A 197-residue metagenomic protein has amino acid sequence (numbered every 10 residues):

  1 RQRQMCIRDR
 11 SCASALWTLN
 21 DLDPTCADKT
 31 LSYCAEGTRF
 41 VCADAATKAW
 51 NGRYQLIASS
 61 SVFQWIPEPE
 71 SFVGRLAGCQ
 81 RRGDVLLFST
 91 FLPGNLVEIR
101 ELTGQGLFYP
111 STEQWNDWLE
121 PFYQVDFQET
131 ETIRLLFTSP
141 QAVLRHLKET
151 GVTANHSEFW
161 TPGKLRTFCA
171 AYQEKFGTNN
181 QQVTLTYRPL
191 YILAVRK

Functional and structural regions predicted by a protein language model:
Q2-I7: Short, small-residue-biased leader/transition segments that mark boundaries at the very start of proteins
D23-T25: Conserved SAM/SAH-binding beta-strand->alpha-helix loop
T30-L31: Conserved SAM-binding loop
A35-W50: Conserved SAM-binding strand-loop segment of SAM-dependent methyltransferases
N51, F127-K197: Conserved Class I S-adenosyl-L-methionine
Y54-E70, T90-P93: A short SAM/SAH-binding and catalytic strip from SAM-dependent methyltransferases
E70-V85: A short glycine-rich, Lys/Arg-flanked "PGG" loop and its adjoining helix->strand segment in the class I
G83-P140, T153-P162: Conserved catalytic/acceptor-binding region of the Class I
